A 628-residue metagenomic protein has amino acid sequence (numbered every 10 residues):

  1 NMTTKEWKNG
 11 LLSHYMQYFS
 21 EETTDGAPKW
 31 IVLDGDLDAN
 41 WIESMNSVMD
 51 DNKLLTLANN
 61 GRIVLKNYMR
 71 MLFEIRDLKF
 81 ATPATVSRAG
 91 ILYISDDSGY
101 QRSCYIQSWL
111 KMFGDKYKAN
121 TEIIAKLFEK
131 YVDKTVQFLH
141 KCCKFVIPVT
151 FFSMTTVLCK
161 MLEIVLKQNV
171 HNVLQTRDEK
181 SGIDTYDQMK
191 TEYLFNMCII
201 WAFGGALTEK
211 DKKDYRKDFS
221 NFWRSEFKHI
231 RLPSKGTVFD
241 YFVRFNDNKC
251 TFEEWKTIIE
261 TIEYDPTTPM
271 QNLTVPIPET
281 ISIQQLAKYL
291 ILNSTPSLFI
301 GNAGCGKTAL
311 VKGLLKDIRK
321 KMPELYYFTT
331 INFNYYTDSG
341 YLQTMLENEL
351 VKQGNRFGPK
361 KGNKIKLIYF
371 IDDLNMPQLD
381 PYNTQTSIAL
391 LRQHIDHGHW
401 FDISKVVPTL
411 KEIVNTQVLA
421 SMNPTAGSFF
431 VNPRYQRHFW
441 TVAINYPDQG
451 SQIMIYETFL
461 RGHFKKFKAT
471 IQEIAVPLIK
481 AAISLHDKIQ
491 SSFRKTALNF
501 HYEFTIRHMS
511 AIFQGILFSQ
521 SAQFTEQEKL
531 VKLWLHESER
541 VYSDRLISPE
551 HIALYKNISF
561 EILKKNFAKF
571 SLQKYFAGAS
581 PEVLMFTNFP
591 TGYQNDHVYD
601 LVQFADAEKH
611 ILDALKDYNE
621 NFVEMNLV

Functional and structural regions predicted by a protein language model:
N1-V32, N120-L367, D380-P381, L460-R461 (+2 more regions): AAA+ P-loop NTPase catalytic core
M2, V48, L92-S95, Q107-A119 (+6 more regions): Conserved AAA+ ATPase "sensor/coupling" helix adjacent to the nucleotide-binding pocket
M2-E74, I94-S98, L346-G354, F370-N415 (+1 more regions): Conserved catalytic/switch belt of AAA+ P-loop NTPases
A27-P28, N52-K53, N67-R70, T85-G90 (+5 more regions): Short glycine-/polar-rich loops that comprise or flank the Walker A/P-loop and associated switch/sensor motifs
D36-N40, R62, R76-F80, D96-R102 (+8 more regions): Conserved nucleotide-binding/hydrolysis micro-motifs of P-loop NTPases
M45, L72, A89, A287 (+7 more regions): Conserved RecA-like P-loop NTPase ATPase core
D50-D51, A81-A119, K320-F328, G427-G450: A short helix-turn-beta junction within AAA+ P-loop NTPase domains corresponding to the substrate/partner-engaging
A287, F500-F513, F524: The conserved phosphate-sensing helix
